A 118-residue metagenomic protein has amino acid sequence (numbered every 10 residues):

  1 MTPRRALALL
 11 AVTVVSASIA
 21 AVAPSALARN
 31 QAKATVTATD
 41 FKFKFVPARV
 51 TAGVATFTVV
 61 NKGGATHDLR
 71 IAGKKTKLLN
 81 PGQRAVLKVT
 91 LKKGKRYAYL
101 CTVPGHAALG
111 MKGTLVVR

Functional and structural regions predicted by a protein language model:
M1-A11: Bacterial N-terminal signal peptides that target proteins for export
A17-S25: C-terminal segment of classical bacterial N-terminal signal peptides
L27-T37, K42, G64, N80-R118: Extracellular/periplasmic metallocenter environments
F41-F43, G53-F57: Structural beta-strand segments of beta-rich domains
A48-A52: Short, solvent-exposed loop/linker segments at the N-terminal edge of repeated beta-sheet extracellular domains
A55, A65-L69: Short beta-strand/loop motifs in extracellular/secreted proteins, especially within beta-sandwich accessory domains
A72-T76: Change "in extracellular beta-sheet-rich domains … of secreted and cell-surface proteins" to "in beta-sheet-rich domains
